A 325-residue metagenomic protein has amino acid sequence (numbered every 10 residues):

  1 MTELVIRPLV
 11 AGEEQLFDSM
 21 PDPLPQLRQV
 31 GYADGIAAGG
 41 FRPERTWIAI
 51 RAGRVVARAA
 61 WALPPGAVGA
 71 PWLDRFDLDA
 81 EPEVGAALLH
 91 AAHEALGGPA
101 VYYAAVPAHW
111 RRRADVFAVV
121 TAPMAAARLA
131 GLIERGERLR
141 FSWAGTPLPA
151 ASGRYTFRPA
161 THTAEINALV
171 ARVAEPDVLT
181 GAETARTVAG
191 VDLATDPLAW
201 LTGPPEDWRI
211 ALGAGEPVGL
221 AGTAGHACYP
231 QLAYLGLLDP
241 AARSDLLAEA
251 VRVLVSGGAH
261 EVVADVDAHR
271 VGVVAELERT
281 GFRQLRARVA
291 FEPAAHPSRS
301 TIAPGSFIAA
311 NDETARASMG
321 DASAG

Functional and structural regions predicted by a protein language model:
M1-G12, G131-I133, S142-A164, S298-A322: Conserved N-terminal entry element of GNAT/NAT acetyltransferase domains
V5-V30, I36-G40, A309-A310: Hydrophobic, proline/glycine-rich low-complexity stretches
L16, M20-D34, L148-P230, D321: Flexible, substrate/cofactor-facing loop regions flanked by secondary structure within enzyme catalytic domains
F17-D18, A57-G66, Y155-H162, E261 (+1 more regions): Ligand-binding pocket scaffold of soluble enzyme catalytic domains
P21-D22, A33-P99, A104-H109, G213-P240: Conserved donor-binding loop and adjoining core beta-sheet/short helix segment in diverse acyl/aminoacyl transferases
E81-G153, V263-V266, V274-H296: Acyl-donor-binding surface of acyltransferase catalytic domains
A92, A250-L254, V262: Short hydrophobic clusters on alpha-helical segments that form packing/core surfaces in small helical domains
